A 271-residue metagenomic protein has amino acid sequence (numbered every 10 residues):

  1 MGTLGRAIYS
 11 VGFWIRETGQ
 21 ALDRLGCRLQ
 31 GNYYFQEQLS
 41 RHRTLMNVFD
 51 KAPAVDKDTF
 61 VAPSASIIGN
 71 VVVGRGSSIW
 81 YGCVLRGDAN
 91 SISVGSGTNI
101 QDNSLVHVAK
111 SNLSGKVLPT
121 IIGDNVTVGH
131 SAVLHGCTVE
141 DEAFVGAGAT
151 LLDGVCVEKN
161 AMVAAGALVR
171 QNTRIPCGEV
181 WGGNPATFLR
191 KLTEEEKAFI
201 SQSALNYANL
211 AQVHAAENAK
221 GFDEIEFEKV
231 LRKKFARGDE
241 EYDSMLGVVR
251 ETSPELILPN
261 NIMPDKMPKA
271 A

Functional and structural regions predicted by a protein language model:
M1-G74, P254-P268: Extended, small-residue-rich solenoid/repeat segments and analogous flexible loops that form exposed scaffolds
C27-D50, D88, S96, Q101-T120 (+2 more regions): Glycine-rich hexapeptide-repeat left-handed beta-helix
V55, T59-G95, N99-I100, S104-V108: A positional/architectural concept
T127: Short proline/glycine- and basic residue-enriched helix-capping loop/turn segments at helix->loop/beta transitions
A271: Nucleotide 5′-phosphate-binding alpha/beta core
